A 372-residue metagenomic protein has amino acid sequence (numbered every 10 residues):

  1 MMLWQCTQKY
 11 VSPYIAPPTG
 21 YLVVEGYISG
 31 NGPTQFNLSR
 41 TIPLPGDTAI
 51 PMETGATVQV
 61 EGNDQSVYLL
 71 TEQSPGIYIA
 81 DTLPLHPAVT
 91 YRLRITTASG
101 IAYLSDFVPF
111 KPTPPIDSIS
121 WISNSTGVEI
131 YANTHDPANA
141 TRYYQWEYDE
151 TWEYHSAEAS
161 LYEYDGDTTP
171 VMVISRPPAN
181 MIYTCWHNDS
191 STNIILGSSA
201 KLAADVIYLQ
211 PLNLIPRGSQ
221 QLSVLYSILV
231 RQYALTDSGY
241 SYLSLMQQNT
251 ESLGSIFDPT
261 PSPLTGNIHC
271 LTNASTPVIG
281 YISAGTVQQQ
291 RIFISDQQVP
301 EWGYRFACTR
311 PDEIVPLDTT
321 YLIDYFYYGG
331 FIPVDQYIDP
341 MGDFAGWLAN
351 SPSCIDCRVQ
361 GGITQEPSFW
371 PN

Functional and structural regions predicted by a protein language model:
L3-Q5: C-terminal motif of bacterial Sec signal peptides marking the signal peptidase cleavage site
T7-N372: A sequence/structural signal for flexible, mid-protein segments enriched in small/helix-disrupting residues
